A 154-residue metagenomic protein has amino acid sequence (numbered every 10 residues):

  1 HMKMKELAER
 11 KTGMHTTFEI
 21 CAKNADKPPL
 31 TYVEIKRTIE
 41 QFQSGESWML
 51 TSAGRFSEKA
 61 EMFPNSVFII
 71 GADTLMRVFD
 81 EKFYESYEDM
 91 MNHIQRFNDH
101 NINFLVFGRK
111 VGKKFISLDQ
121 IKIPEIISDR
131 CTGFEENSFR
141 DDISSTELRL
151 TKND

Functional and structural regions predicted by a protein language model:
H1-D154: Nucleotidyltransferase catalytic core that binds NTPs
